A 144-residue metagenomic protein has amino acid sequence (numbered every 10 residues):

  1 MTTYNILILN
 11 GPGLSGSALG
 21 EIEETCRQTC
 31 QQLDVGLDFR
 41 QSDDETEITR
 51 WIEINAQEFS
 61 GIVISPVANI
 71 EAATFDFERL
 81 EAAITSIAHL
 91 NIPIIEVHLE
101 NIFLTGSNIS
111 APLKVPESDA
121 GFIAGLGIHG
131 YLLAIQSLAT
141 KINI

Functional and structural regions predicted by a protein language model:
T3-Q31: Glycine-rich phosphate/diphosphate-binding loop of Rossmann-like nucleotide-binding domains
L7, R40, V63, I95-V97 (+1 more regions): Hydrophobic/aromatic beta-strand patches that form the interior of the parallel beta-sheet core in alpha/beta enzyme
S17-A18, Q28, F103-I144: Short, glycine-/small-residue-rich phosphate/pyrophosphate-handling segment
E23-R27, I52, L80-I87: Short amphipathic alpha-helical segments and helix-helix/interface helices
L33, L90, P116-S118: Short, structured coil segments at secondary-structure junctions
G36-E47: Short beta->alpha junction loops
N55-I62: Short acidic/histidine-rich motifs immediately flanking catalytic phosphotransfer sites in two-component signaling
I64-G106: Mid-chain, well-packed structural core segment of small domains
